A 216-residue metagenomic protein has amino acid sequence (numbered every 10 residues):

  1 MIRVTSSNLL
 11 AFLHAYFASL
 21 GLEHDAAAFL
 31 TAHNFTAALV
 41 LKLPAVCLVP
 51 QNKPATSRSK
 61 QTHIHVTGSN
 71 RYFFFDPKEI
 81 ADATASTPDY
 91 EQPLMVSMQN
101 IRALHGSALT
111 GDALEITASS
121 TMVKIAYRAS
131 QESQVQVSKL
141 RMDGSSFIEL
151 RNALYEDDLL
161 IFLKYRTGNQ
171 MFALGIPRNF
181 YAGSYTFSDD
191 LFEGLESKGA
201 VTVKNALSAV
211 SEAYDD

Functional and structural regions predicted by a protein language model:
M1-D216: Intrinsically disordered, charged low-complexity linkers and terminal tails that flank or connect structured domains
